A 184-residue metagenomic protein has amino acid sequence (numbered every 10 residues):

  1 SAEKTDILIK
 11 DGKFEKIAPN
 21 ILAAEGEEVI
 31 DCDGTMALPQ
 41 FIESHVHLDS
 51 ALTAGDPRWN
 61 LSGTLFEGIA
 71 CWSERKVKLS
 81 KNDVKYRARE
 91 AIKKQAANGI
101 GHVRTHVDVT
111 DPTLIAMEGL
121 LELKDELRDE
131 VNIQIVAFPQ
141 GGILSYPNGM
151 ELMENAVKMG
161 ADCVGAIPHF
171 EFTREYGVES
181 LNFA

Functional and structural regions predicted by a protein language model:
S1-L38: Histidine-rich, glycine-flanked metal-binding segment
A23-G63, E67, A97: Replace "His-x-His-based motif
E25-E27, D33, N98-G101, R128-I133 (+1 more regions): Short coil/turn connectors at secondary-structure junctions
Q40-S44, V103-T105, V131-F138, D162-A166: Hydrophobic faces of well-ordered beta-strands that scaffold small-molecule active sites in alpha/beta enzyme cores
S44, I69-L114: Hydrophobic alpha-helical hairpins/lids featuring a short glycine-rich hinge
L52-V84, G160-C163, A184: Active-site gating loops and adjacent loop-to-helix segments of metal-dependent hydrolytic enzymes
A70-Y86, V136-P147, P168-E175: Active-site mouth loops of central-metabolism enzymes
I115-L127, S145-A184: Histidine/acidic residue-rich metal-binding segments in metalloenzymes
